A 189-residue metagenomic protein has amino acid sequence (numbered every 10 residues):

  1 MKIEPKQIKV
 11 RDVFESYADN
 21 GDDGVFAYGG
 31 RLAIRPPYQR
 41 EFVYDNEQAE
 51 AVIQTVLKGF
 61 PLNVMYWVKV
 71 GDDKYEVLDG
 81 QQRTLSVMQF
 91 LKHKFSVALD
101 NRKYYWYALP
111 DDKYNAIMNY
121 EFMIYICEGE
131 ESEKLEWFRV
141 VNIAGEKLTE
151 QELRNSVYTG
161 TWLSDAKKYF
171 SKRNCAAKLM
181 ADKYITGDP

Functional and structural regions predicted by a protein language model:
K2-S16, P36-P189: Basic- and aromatic-enriched surface patches that contact anionic nucleotides/nucleic acids
V13, A18-V25: C-terminal active-site-capping segments
D22-A27, Y107-D111: Membrane-targeting and insertion segments and their boundary/processing signals
